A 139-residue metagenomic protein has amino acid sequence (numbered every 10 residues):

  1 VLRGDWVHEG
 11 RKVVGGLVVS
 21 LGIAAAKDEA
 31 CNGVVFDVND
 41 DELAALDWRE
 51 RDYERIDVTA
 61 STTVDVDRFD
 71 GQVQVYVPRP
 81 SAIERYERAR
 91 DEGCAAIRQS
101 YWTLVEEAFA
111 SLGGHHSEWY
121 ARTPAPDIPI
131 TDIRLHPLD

Functional and structural regions predicted by a protein language model:
V1-D139: A glycine-rich, hydrophobic/aromatic-adjacent loop/helix-cap motif
